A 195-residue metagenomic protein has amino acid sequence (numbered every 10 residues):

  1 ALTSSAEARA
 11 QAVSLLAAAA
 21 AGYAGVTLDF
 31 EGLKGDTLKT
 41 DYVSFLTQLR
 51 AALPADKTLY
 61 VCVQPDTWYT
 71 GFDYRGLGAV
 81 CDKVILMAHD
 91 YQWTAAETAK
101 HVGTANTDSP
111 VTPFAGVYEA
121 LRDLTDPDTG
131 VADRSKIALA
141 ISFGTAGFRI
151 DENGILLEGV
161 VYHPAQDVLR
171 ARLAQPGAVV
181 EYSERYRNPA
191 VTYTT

Functional and structural regions predicted by a protein language model:
A1-A17, A95: Active-site-adjacent "subsite" loops/lids of carbohydrate-active enzymes
A1-L2, A20, T27, F45 (+1 more regions): Generic hydrophobic, helix-prone segments enriched in Leu/Val/Ile
S4, Y91-W93, Y193: Generic structural "secondary-structure junction" signal
A10-V13, A17, L156-E158, V179-E181 (+1 more regions): Ser/Thr- (and often Asn-) enriched beta-sheet segments in non-cytosolic proteins
Q11-T40, L86-D90: Active-site groove signature of glycoside hydrolases
A24-G25, A96, R185-Y186: Short amphipathic alpha-helical segments, especially helix-boundary/capping motifs
G35-R170: Substrate-binding surface in catalytic domains of secreted glycosidases
Y162-T195: Hydrophobic, secondary-structure "cap" segments at the distal end of domains
